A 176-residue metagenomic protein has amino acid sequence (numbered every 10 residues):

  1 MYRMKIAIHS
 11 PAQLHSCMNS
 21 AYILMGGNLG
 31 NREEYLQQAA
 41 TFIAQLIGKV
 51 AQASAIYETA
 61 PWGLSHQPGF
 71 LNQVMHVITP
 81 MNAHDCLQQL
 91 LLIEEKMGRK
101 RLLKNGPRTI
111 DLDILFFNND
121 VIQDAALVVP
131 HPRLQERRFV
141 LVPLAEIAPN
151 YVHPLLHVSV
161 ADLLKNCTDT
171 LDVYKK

Functional and structural regions predicted by a protein language model:
A7, P11-Q13, L71, Y151: Intrinsically disordered, low-complexity regions enriched for glutamine and histidine
I8-P11, H15-I47, S54-A60: N-terminal beta1-alpha1 ligand-phosphate binding loop
H15-N19, S65-F70: Short, flexible turn/loop "capping" segments at secondary-structure junctions
G30, Q52, P61-G69, M81-Q88 (+1 more regions): Flexible, gly/pro- and Lys/Arg-enriched active-site loops
L36, A40, N72, L87-L90: A general structural signal for well-ordered alpha-helical packing
I78: Extracellular and analogous surface-interaction loops
